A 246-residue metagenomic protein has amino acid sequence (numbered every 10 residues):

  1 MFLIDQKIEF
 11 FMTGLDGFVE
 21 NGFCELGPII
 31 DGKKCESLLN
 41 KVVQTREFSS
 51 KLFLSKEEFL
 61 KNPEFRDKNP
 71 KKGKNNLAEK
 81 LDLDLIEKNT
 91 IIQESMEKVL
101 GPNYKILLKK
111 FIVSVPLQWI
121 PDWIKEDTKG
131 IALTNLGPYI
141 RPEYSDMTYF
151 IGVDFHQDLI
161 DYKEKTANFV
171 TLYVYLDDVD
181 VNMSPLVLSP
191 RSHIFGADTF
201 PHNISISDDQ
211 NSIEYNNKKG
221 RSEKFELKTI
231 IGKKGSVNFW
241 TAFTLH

Functional and structural regions predicted by a protein language model:
F2-E20, G27-F155: Non-heme Fe(II)-dependent double-stranded beta-helix
E25-P28, K105-K109, T171, P185-L188 (+1 more regions): A structural signal for short, well-ordered beta-strand segments and their strand-loop junctions that often border
K88, D154, A167-N168, S222-K224: Short, glycine/acidic-rich beta->alpha junctions
T90-E94, V170, K233: A structural signal for well-ordered alpha-helical segments within the folded catalytic domains of diverse enzymes
Y139-T148, Q157-N168, V174-L186, R191-H193: Active-site region of the double-stranded beta-helix
V153-I160, T244-L245: Histidine-centered catalytic micro-motifs
T166, V179-L245: Double-stranded beta-helix
L172, L245-H246: Short beta-strand His + acidic residue motifs that chelate non-heme Fe in jelly-roll/DSBH and cupin folds
